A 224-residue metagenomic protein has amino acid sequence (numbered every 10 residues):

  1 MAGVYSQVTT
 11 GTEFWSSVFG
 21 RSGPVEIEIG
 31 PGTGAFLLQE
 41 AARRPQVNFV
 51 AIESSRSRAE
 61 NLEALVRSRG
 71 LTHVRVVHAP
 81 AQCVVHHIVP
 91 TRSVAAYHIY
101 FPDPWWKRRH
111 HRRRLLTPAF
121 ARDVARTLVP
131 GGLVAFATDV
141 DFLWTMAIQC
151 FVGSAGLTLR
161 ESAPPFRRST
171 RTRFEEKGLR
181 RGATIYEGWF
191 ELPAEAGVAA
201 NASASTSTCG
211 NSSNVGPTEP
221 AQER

Functional and structural regions predicted by a protein language model:
M1-I27, A35-R44: S-adenosyl-L-methionine
P24-C83: SAM cofactor-binding core of SAM-dependent methyltransferases, primarily the Rossmann-like beta-alpha-beta module
H86-A96: A short acidic, Gly/Pro-enriched loop at the edge of an enzyme's catalytic core that lines a small-molecule cofactor
V94-R114: A short SAM/SAH-binding and catalytic strip from SAM-dependent methyltransferases
Y97, V124-A125, A147: Class I S-adenosylmethionine-dependent transferase superfamily signal
L116-P130: A short glycine-rich, Lys/Arg-flanked "PGG" loop and its adjoining helix->strand segment in the class I
P130-T138: Conserved beta-strand signature within the Rossmann-like core of class I S-adenosyl-L-methionine
T145-C209, N214-R224: Class I S-adenosyl-L-methionine
